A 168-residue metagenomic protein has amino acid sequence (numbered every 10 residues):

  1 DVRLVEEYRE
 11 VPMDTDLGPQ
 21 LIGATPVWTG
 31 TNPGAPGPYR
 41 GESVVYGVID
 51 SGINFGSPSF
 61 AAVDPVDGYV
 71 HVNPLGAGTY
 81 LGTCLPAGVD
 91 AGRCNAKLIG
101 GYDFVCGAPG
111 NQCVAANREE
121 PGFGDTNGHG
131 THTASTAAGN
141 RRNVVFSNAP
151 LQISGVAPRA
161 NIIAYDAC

Functional and structural regions predicted by a protein language model:
D1-V45, G56-V66: Autoinhibitory propeptides
V2-L4, G41-Y46, R93-K97, P158-I163: Loop/turn elements at helix/coil->beta-strand transitions in domains of secreted/extracellular proteins
L4-V5, D50-G52, T133, I162: Residue-level detector of buried hydrophobic side-chain packing in well-ordered secondary-structure elements
E10-P12, S51-F55, F60, V105 (+2 more regions): Acidic glycine-/aspartate-rich tracts in secreted/extracellular proteins
T31-P38, A87-V89, G124, Q152: A generic local secondary-structure boundary/capping motif
P38-Y39, S43, N54, F123-T131: Soluble non-cytosolic domains of exported or imported proteins
A61-G92, K97: Active-site-surrounding "flap" and adjacent substrate/cofactor-binding loops of secreted or lumenal enzymes, prototyped
G100-C168: Subtilisin-like peptidase catalytic core
